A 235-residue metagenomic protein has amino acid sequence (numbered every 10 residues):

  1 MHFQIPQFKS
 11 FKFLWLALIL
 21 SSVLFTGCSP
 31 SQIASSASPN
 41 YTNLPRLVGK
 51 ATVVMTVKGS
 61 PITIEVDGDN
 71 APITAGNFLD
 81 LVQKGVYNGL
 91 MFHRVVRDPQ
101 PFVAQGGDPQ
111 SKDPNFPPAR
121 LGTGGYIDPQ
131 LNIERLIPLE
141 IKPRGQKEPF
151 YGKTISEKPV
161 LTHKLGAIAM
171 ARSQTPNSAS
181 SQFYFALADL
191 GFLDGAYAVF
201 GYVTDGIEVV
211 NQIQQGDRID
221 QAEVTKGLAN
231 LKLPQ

Functional and structural regions predicted by a protein language model:
H2, C28-Q235: Cross-family detector of peptidyl-prolyl cis-trans isomerase
H2-W15: Bacterial N-terminal signal peptides that target proteins for export
W15-T26: Bacterial N-terminal signal peptides
